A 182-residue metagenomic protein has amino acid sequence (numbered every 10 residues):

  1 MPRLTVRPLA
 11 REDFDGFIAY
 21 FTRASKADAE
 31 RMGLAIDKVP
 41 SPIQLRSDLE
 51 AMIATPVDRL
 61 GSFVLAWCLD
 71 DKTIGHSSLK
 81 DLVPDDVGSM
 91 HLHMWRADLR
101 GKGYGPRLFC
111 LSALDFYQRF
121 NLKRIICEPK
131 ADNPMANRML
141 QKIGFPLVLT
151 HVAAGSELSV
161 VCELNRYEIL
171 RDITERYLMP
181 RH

Functional and structural regions predicted by a protein language model:
M1-G16, Y20, A24-A27, V64-H182: Acyl-donor (CoA/ACP) binding surface of acyl/acetyltransferases
D28-A51: Conserved GNAT-fold acetyl-CoA-binding loop/helix
G33-L34, G61, S156: Sparse recognition of residues in long alpha-helices and their boundaries
V39, G61, C68: Short gly/ser-rich anion-binding loops that grip negatively charged ligand groups
A51-L65, G75: A short helix-loop-beta-strand connector motif used in the catalytic cores of GNAT acetyltransferases and, in some
